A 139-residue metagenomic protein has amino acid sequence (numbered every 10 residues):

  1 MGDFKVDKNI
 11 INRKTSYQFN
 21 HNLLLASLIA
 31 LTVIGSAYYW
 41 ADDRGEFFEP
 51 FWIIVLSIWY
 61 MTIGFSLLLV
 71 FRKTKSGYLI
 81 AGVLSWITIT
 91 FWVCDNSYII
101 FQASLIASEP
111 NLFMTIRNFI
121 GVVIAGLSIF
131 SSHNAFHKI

Functional and structural regions predicted by a protein language model:
M1-T32, R72, I124-I139: Cytosolic juxtamembrane helix and N-cap/initiation of the first transmembrane helix
I10-N20, S36-P50, S108-E109: Short juxtamembrane and helix-loop transition motifs at transmembrane-helix boundaries in membrane proteins
I29-Y39, S85-N96: Aromatic-anchored segments of alpha-helical transmembrane domains
D42-I54, W92-F119: Interfacial non-cytosolic loop connecting adjacent transmembrane helices
I53-F65: Generic alpha-helical transmembrane segments
I63, L67, A125-S128: Transmembrane alpha-helical segments
L67-T90: Loop-to-transmembrane helix junctions at the membrane interface
G82-W92, N118-A125: Hydrophobic alpha-helical segments of small multi-pass membrane proteins
